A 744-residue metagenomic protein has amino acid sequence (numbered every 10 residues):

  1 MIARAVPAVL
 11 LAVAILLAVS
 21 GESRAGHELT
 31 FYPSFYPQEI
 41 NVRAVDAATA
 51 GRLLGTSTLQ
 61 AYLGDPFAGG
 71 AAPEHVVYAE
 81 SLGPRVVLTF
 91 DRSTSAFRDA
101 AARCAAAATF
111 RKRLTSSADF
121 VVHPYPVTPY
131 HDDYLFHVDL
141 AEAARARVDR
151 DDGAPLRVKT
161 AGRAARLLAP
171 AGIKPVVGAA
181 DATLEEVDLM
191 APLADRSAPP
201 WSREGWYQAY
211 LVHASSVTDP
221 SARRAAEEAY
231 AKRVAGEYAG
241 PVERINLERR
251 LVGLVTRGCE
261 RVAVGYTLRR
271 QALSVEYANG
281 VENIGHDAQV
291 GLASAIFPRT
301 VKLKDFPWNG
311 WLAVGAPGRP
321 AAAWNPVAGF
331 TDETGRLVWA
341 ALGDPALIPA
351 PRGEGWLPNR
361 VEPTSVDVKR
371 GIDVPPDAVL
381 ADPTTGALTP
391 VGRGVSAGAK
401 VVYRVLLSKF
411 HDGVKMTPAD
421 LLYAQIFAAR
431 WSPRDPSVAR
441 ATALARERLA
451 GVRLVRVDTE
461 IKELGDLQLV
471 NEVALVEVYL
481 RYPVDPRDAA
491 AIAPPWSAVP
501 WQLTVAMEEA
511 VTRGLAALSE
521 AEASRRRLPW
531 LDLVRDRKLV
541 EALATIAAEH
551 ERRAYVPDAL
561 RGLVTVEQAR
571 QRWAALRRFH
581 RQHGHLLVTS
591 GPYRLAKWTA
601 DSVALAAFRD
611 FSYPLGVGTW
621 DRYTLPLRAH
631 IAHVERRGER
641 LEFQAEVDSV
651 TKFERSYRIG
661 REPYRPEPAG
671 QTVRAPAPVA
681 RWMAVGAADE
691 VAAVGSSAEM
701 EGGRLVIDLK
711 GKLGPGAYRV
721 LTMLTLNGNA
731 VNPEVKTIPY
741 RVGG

Functional and structural regions predicted by a protein language model:
A8-A18: Bacterial N-terminal signal peptides
A25-Q38, A225-A229, N246, R269-G280 (+10 more regions): Surface-exposed, Gly/Pro/Thr- and Asp/Glu-enriched linker/hinge segments that connect structured elements
G26-T30, Q38-D91, A169-Y210, D435 (+3 more regions): Extracellular/periplasmic solute-recognition and catalytic clefts
G26-Y32, Y36-V45, A61-L63, D152-G162 (+4 more regions): Short, well-ordered beta-strand elements
L29-F35, A71-G83, V87-D99, L135-D149 (+6 more regions): Short, solvent-exposed loop/beta-turn-alpha elements that line the ligand-binding surface or hinge of extracytoplasmic
L53, T94-A105, V374-R440, V478 (+1 more regions): Aromatic- and charge-enriched surface segment that lines or borders ligand/interaction sites
S93-V138, E237-A239, L247, L251-G265 (+5 more regions): Periplasmic-binding protein-like
S116-F120, D152-V158, A226-V275, N309-G310 (+4 more regions): Bilobed periplasmic-binding protein-like "clamshell/Venus-flytrap" ligand-binding domains
